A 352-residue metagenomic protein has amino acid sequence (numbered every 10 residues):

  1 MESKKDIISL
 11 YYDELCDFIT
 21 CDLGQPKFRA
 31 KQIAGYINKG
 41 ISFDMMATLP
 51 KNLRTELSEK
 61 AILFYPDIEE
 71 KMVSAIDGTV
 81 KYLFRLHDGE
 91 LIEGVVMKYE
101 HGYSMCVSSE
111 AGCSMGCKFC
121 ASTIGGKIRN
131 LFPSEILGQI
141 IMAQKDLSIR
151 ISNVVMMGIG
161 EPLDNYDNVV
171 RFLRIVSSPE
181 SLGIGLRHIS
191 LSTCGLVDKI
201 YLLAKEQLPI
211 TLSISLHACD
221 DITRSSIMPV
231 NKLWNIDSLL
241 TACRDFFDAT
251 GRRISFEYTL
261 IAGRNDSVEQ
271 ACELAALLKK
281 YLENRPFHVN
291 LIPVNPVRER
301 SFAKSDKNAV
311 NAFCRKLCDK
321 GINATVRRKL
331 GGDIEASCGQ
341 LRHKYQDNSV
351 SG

Functional and structural regions predicted by a protein language model:
M1-I92, R244-R252, L260-G352: Auxiliary Fe-S-binding modules of radical SAM enzymes
V80, I92, Y103-M105, M115 (+1 more regions): Generic beta-strand structural signal
Y82, G94, M105-V107, L212-I214: Short beta-strand motif preference
E90, E100, C194-D198: Short beta->alpha connector loops
V96-M97, N168: Residue-level structural signal for beta-strand termini and adjacent loop
K98-E135: Canonical Radical SAM [4Fe-4S] cluster-binding loop centered on the CxxxCxxC motif and its immediate flanking residues
I124-N153: Conserved alpha-helical substructure of the radical SAM core
Q144-N153, G158-K320, A324: Conserved AdoMet/S-adenosylmethionine-binding subsite of the radical SAM
